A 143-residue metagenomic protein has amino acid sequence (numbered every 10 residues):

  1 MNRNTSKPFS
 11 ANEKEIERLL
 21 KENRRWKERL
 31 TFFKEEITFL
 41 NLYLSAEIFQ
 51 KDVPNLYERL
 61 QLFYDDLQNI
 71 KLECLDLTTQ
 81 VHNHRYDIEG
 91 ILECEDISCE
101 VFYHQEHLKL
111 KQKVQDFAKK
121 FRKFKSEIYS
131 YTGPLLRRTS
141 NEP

Functional and structural regions predicted by a protein language model:
M1-P143: Charge-rich amphipathic alpha-helical interaction elements
